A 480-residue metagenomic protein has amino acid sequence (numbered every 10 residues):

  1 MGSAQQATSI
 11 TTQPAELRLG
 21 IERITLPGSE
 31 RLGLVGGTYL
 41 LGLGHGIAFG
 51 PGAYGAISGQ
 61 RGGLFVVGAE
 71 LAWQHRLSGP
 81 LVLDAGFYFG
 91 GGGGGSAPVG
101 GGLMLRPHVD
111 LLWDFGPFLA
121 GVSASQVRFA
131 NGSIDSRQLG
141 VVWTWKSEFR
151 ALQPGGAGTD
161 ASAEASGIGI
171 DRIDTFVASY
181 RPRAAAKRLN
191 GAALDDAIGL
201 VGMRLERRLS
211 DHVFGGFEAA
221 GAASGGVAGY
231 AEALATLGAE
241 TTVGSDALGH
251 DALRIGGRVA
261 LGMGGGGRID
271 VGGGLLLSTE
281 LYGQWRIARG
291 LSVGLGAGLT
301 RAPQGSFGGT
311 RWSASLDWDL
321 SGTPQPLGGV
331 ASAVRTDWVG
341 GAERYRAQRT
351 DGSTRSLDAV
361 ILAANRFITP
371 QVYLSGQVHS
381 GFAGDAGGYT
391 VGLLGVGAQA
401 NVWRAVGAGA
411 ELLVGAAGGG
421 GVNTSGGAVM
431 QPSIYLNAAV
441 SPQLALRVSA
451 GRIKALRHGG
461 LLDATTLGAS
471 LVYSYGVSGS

Functional and structural regions predicted by a protein language model:
T8-R23, I47-P51, L83-A85, S166-A184 (+3 more regions): Transmembrane beta-strand segments of Gram-negative outer membrane beta-barrel proteins
Q13, S29-V35, R61-V67, G101-P107 (+9 more regions): Residues that define the transmembrane beta-barrel architecture of outer-membrane proteins
A15, H45-P51, G79-L83, W113-V122 (+9 more regions): Repeated loop/turn-to-beta-strand initiation elements of outer-membrane beta-barrel proteins
I21-P27, A53-G59, F89-G95, F115-P117 (+13 more regions): Transmembrane beta-strands of outer-membrane beta-barrel pores
R23-G37, G52, I57, R181-G202 (+1 more regions): Surface-exposed strand-loop-strand hairpins of Gram-negative outer-membrane beta-barrel proteins
L41, L71-H75, W113-F115, W145-S147 (+8 more regions): Residue-level signature of outer-membrane beta-barrel architecture
G59, Y88-G101, D110, R254-Q284 (+1 more regions): Outer membrane beta-barrel transmembrane domains
D135-D160, I173-A184, G308-Y345, D463-S480: Outer-membrane beta-barrel "beta-signal"
